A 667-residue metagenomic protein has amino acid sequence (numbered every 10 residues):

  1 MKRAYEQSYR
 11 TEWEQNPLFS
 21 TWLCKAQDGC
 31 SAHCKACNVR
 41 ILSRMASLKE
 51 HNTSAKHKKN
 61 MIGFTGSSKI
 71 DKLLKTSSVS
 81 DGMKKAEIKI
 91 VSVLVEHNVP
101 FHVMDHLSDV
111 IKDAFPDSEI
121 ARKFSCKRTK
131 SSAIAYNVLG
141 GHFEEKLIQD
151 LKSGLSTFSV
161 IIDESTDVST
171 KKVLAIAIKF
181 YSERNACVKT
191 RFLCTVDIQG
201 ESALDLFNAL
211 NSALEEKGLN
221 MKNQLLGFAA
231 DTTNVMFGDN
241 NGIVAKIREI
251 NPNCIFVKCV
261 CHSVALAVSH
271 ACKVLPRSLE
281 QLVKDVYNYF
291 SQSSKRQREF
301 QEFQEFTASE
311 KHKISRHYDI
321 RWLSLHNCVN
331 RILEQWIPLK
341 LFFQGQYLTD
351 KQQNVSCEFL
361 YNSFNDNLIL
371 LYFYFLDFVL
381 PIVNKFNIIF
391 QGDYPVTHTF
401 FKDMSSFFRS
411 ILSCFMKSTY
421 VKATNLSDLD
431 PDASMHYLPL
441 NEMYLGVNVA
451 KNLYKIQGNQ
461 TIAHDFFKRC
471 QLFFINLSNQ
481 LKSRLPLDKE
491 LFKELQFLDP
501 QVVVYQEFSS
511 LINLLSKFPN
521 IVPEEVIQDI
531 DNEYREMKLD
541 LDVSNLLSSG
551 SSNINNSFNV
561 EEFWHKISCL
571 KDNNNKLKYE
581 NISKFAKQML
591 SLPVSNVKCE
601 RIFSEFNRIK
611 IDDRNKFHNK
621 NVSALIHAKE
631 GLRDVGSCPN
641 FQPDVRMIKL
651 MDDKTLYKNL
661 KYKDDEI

Functional and structural regions predicted by a protein language model:
M1-I667: Alpha-helical structural modules in large enzymes and assemblies
